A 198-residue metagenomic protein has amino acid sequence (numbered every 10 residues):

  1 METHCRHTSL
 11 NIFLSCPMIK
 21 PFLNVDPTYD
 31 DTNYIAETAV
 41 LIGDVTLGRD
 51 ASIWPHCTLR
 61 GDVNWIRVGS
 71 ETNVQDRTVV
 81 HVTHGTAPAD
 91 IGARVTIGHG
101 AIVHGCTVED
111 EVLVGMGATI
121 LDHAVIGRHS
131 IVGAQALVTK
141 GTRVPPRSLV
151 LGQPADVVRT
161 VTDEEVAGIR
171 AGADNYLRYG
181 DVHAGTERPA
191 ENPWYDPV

Functional and structural regions predicted by a protein language model:
M1-P17: N-terminal amphipathic/basic-hydrophobic helices that include classical n-h-c signal peptides and signal-anchor
F13-Y29, Y34, D62-S70, D76-T83 (+2 more regions): Glycine-rich hexapeptide-repeat left-handed beta-helix
P17-P21, A39-D44: Short N-terminal helix-initiation segments at or just after the protein's N-terminus
T46-L47, R143: Short, T/G/N/S-enriched strand-turn elements that build extracellular solenoid repeat scaffolds
T96: Short proline/glycine- and basic residue-enriched helix-capping loop/turn segments at helix->loop/beta transitions
